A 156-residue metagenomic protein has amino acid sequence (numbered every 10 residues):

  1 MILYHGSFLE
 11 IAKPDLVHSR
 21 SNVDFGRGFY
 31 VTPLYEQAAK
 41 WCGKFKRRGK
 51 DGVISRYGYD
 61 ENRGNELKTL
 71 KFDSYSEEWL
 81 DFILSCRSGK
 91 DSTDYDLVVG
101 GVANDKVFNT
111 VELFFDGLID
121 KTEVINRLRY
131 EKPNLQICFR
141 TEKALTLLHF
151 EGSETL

Functional and structural regions predicted by a protein language model:
M1-V23: Short aromatic-glycine-(Arg/Gly/Cys) micro-motifs in beta-strand/loop hairpins
L3-H5, Y30-V31, R56-G58: Short, conserved beta-strand segments within well-ordered enzyme catalytic domains that often line or immediately flank
L9-I11, K40-G43, Y59: Terminal, compositionally biased segments used for targeting/anchoring and flexible tails
R20-K44: Extended catalytic/binding region for NAD+/ADP-ribose chemistry, centered on the ART fold
V23-D24, K44-L156: Conserved NAD+-utilizing ADP-ribose enzyme module
